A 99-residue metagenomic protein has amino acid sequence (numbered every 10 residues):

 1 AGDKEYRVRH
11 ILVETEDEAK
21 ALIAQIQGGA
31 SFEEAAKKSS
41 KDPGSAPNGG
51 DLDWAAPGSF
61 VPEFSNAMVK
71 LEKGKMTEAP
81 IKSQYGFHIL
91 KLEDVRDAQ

Functional and structural regions predicted by a protein language model:
G2-E5, A21-E63, I81-S83, E93-Q99: Peptidyl-prolyl cis-trans isomerase
R7-R9, G58-K75: Cell-wall glycan
R9-L12, Q25: Solvent-exposed beta-strand motifs enriched in subsets of small alpha/beta binding domains, especially certain
E18, S31, M76: Residue-level recognition of oxygen-bearing side chains
I89-K91: Short, well-ordered beta-strand micro-motif
